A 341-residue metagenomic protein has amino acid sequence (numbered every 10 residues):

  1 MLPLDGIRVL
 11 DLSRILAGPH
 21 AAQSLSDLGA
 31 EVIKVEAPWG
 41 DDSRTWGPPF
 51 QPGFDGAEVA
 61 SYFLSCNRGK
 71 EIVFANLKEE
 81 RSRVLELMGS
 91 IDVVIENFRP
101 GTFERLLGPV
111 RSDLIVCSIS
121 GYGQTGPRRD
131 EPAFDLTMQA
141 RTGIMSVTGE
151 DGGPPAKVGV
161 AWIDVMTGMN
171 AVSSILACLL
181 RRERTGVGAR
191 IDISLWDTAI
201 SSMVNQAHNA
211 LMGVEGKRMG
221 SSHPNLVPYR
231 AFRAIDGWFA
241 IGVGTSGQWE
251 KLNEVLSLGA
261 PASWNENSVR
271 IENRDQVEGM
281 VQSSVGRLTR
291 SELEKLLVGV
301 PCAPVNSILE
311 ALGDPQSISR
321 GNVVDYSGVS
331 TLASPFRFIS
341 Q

Functional and structural regions predicted by a protein language model:
M1-R184: N-terminal helix-loop segment corresponding to the beta1-alpha1 unit of nucleotide/adenylate-binding folds
M1-R8, R233, I308-Q341: Terminal low-complexity tails and localization/encapsulation signals of metabolic enzymes
V32, V298-L312: Short, well-structured beta-strand/strand-turn elements
W39, Y122-G123, L195-I200, D236 (+2 more regions): Glycine-rich beta-alpha junction loops
F63, M219-P224, Y229-R230, Y326-S330: Short Gly/Pro-enriched turn/cap motifs at secondary-structure boundaries
Q124, G152-V160, E183-A199, K217-P224 (+1 more regions): Conserved Rossmann-fold dehydrogenase catalytic segment
G168-G188, S201-M212, N253-A260: Oxidoreductase and adenylate-handling cofactor-binding alpha/beta cores
V227-V300: Aromatic-enriched alpha-helical interface/lid elements that frame and gate functional surfaces
